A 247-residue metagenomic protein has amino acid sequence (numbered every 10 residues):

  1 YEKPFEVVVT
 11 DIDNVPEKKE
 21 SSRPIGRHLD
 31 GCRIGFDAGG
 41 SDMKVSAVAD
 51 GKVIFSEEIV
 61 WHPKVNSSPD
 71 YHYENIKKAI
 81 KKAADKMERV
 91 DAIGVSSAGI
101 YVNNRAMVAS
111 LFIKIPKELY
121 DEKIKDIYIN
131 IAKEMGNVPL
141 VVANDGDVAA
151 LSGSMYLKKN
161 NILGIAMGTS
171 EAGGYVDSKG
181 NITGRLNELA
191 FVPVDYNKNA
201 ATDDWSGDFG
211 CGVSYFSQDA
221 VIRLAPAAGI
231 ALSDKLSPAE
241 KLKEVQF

Functional and structural regions predicted by a protein language model:
Y1-E6, I59-K77, A92-I93, G99-L163 (+2 more regions): Glycine-rich phosphate-binding loop and adjoining helix at the ATP-binding site of ATP-dependent phosphoryl-transfer
Y1-G31: Non-catalytic propeptide/linker segments at domain boundaries
K19-I54, I162-K179, Q218, I222 (+1 more regions): Gly/Thr-rich phosphate-binding beta-strand-loop-beta motif of the actin/hexokinase/Hsp70
S21-R23, D30-V95: Secondary-structure-rich domain cores
L29-C32, N137, N160, F209: Alpha-helical hydrophobic/aromatic positions enriched in membrane-embedded helices and signal peptides
S56-E58, K117, L151, Y156-D219: Glycine-rich phosphate-binding loop of actin/hexokinase-like ATP-binding domains
I80-M87, M135, A225, G229: Structural signal for hydrophobic packing residues in well-ordered secondary-structure cores of soluble enzyme domains
A92, S97-N104, D208-F247: A mobile "lid/hinge" subdomain adjacent to the ATP/sugar-phosphate binding pocket shared across diverse ATP-dependent
